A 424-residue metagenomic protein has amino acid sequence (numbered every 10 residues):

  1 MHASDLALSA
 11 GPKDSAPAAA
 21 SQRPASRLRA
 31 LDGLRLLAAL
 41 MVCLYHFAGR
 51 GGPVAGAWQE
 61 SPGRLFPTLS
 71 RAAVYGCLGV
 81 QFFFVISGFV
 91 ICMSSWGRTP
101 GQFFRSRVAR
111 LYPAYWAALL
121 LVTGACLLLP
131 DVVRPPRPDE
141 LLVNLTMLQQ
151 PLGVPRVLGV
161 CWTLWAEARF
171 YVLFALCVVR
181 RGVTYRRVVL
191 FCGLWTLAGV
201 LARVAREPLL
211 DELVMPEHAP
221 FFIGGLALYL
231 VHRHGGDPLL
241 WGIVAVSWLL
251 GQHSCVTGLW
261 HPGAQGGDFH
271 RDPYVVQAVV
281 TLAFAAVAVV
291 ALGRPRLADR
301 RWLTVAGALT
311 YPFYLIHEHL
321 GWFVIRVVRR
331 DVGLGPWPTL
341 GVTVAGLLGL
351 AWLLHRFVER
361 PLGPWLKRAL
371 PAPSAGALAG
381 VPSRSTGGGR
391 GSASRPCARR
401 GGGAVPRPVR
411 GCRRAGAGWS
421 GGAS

Functional and structural regions predicted by a protein language model:
H2-S4, R50-L78, I86, R105 (+5 more regions): Membrane-interface helix-loop-helix regions
S4-G11, A16-A30, L44-A72, M93-G97 (+7 more regions): Alpha-helical transmembrane segments in multi-pass integral membrane proteins
L31, Q102-F103, L111, T163 (+4 more regions): Alpha-helical transmembrane segments and their helix-entry boundary regions
D32, L36-A39, V80, S87 (+3 more regions): Residues within membrane-spanning alpha-helices of integral membrane proteins, especially the hydrophobic core/packing
R35, C43, Q81, G88 (+7 more regions): Generic structural signal for small/hydrophobic residues in well-ordered secondary structure, especially within
A39-L44, R187-R203, V244-W248: Small-polar-interrupted transmembrane alpha-helices in polytopic inner-membrane proteins
P361-G388, A393-R395: Membrane-proximal cytoplasmic C-terminal regulatory module of class A 7TM GPCRs
S383-A423: Compositionally biased, low-complexity flexible segments
